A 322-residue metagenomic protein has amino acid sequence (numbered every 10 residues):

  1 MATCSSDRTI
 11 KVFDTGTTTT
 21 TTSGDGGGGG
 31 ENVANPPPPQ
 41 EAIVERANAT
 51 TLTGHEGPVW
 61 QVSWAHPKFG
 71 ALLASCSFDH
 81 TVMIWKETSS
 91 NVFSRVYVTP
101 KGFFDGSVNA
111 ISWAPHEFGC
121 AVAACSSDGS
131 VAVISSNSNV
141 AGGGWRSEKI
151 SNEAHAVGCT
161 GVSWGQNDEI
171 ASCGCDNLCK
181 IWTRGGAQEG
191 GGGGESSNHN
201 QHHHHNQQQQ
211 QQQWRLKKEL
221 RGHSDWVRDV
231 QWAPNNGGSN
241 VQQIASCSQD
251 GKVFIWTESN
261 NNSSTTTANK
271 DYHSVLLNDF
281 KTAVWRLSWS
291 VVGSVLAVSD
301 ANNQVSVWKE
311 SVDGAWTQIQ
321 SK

Functional and structural regions predicted by a protein language model:
M1, A71-L73, C120-A123, I170-A171 (+2 more regions): Acidic/hydrophobic-patterned starts of short beta strands in beta-sheet-rich repeat architectures
C4-D7, S75-D79, A124-D128, S136 (+4 more regions): Conserved strand-to-loop turn within each blade of WD40 beta-propeller repeats
I10-D14, V62, V82-E87, I111 (+6 more regions): WD40-repeat beta-propellers
D14-Q40, K86-V92, S135-G143, T183-Q201 (+3 more regions): Short loop/turn segments immediately following beta-strands, especially the blade-tip and inter-blade linker loops
E45, L52-V59, T99-V108, S151-C159 (+3 more regions): WD40/WD-repeat beta-propeller blade N-cap
N48, P58, F69, S107 (+8 more regions): WD40/WD-repeat beta-propeller blade-loop signature
S63-G70, S112-G119, G161-D168, Q231-V241 (+1 more regions): Loop/turn segments within WD40 beta-propeller blades
K270-K322: C-terminal interaction modules of eukaryotic adaptor/scaffold proteins
